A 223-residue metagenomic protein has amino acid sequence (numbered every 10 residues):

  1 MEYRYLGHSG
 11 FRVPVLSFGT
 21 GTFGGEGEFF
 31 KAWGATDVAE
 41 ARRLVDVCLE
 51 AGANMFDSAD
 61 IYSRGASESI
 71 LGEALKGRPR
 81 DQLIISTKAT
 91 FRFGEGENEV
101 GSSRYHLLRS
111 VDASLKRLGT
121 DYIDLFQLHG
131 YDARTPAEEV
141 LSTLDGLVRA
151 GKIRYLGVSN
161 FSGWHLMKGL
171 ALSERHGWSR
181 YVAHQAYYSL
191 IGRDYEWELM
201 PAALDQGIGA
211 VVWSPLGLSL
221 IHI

Functional and structural regions predicted by a protein language model:
M1-L83, R149, G217: N-terminal binding-site loop/beta-alpha segment at the start of enzyme catalytic domains that lines or forms
L6, F18, A41, F56 (+9 more regions): Conserved, mostly hydrophobic/aromatic
T20, S58-D60, T87-A89, G130 (+3 more regions): A cross-domain feature marking catalytic cores of carbohydrate-active enzymes and several ubiquitous metabolic/repair
G27, G94-E198: Glycine/proline-rich, positively charged, aromatic-decorated active-site loop/lid region on the catalytic face
V45, G72, L144, E196-A203: Short amphipathic alpha-helical segments and helix-helix/interface helices
V47, A51, R117-L118, Q206: Structural motif
R78-G101: Structural motif corresponding to the early beta-alpha repeats
I221-I223: Conserved small/polar residues in nucleotide/adenosyl-binding loops
